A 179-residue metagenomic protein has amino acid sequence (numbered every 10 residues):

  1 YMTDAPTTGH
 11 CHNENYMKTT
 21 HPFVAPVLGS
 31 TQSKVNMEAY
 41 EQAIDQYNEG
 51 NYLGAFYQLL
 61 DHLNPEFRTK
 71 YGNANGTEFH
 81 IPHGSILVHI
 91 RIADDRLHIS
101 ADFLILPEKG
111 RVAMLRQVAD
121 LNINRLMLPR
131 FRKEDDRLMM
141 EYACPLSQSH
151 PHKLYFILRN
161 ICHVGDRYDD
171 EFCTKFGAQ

Functional and structural regions predicted by a protein language model:
T3-L87, K133: Charge-rich, low-complexity N-terminal segments
A55-Q58, A113, Q117, F156-R167: Long, highly charged amphipathic alpha-helices
F56-F67, N122, G165, D169-F172: Hydrophobic, Leu/Ile/Phe/Ala-enriched alpha-helical segments that form helix-helix packing faces
G76, D94-R96, L126: Short connector loops at helix/strand junctions that flank enzyme active sites, especially segments positioning acidic
H80-I105: Short N-terminal mixed-charge amphipathic segments
H98-R137, E141: Short, internal acidic amphipathic alpha-helical interface segments that mediate docking to partner proteins
L126-R159, H163-Q179: Well-ordered alpha/beta subsegment
